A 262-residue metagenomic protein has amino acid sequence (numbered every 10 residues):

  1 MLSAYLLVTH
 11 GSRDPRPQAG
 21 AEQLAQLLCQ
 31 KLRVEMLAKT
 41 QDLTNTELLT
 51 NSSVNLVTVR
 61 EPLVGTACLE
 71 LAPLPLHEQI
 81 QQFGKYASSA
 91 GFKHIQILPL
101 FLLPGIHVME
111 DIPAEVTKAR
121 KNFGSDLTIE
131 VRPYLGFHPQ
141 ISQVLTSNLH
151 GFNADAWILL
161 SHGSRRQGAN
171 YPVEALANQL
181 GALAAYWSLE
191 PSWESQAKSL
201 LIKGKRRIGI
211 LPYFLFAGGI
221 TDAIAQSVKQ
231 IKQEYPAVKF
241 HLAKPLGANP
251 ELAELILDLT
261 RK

Functional and structural regions predicted by a protein language model:
M1-K262: Active-site-proximal alpha-helix that buttresses catalytic centers in soluble enzyme cores
